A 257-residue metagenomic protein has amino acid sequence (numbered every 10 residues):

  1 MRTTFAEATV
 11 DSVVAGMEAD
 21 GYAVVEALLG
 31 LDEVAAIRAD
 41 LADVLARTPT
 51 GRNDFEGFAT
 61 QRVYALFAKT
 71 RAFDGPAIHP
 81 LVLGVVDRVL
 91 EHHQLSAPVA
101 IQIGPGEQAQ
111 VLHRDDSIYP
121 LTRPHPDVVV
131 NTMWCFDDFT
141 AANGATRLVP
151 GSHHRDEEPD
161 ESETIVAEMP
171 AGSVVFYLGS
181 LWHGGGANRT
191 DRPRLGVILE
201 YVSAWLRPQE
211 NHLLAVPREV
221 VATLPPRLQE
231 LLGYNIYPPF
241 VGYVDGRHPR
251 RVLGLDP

Functional and structural regions predicted by a protein language model:
M1-D20, V25-L121: Non-heme Fe(II)-dependent double-stranded beta-helix
V44-R47, F139, A204: Phosphate/oxyanion-binding loops and surfaces in catalytic or ligand/nucleic-acid-binding neighborhoods
A68, I78, V149, Y177 (+1 more regions): A conserved hydrophobic position in a structured secondary element of the catalytic/binding core that shapes
Q94, P126-V128, D191-P193: A short, structural micro-pattern
S96, A141-A145, V175: Short, structured loop/turn "capping" segments at alpha-beta junctions
P98-A100, T132-W134, V197-Y201: A structural signal for short, well-ordered beta-strand segments
E107-M169, L206-V216: Catalytic core of non-heme Fe(II) oxygenases with the double-stranded beta-helix
R155-F176, S180-L181, G186-P257: Conserved double-stranded beta-helix
